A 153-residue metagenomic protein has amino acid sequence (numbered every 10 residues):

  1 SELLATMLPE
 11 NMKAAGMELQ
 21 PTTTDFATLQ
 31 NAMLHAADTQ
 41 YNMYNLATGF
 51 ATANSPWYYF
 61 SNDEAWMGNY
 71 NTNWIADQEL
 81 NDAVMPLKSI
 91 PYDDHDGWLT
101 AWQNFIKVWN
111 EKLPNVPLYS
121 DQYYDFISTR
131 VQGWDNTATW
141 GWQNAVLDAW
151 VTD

Functional and structural regions predicted by a protein language model:
S1-L8: Bilobed "Venus flytrap"/periplasmic-binding protein-like clamshell domains and structurally analogous long
E10-K13, Q20, P86-P91, D96-Q103 (+1 more regions): Conserved C-terminal helix/tail region of periplasmic/extracytoplasmic solute-binding proteins
K13, M17, L34, G49 (+4 more regions): Hydrophobic alpha-helix feature that most strongly marks membrane-spanning transmembrane helices and their immediate
A14-E64: Periplasmic binding protein-like
A32-T39, Y58-I90, S120-D153: Short, solvent-exposed loop/beta-turn-alpha elements that line the ligand-binding surface or hinge of extracytoplasmic
Y41-A47, Y92-T129: Bilobed periplasmic-binding protein-like "clamshell/Venus-flytrap" ligand-binding domains
